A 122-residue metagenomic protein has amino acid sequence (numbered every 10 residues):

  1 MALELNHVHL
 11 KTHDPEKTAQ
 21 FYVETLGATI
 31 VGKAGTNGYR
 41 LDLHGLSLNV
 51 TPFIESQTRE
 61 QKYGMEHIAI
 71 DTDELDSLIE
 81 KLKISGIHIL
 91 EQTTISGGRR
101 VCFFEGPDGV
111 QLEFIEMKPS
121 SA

Functional and structural regions predicted by a protein language model:
M1-E16, S47, M65-I68, K118-A122: N-terminal beta-strand motif that seeds the catalytic metal site of vicinal oxygen chelate
E4, G35, G64, G98: Exposed loop/turn and edge beta-strand positions of beta-sandwich/beta-sheet ligand-binding modules
H7, I79, K83-A122: Vicinal oxygen chelate
D14-P15, D73-L75: Helix N-cap motif at beta-to-alpha junctions
D14-T29: Amphipathic alpha-helical segments
F21, D76-K81: Short amphipathic alpha-helices within nucleic acid-binding modules
G27-K33, H88-T93: Short secondary-structure junctions
T29-K62, Q111-K118: Conserved short beta-strand elements that form part of the metal-binding/catalytic scaffold of enzyme active sites
